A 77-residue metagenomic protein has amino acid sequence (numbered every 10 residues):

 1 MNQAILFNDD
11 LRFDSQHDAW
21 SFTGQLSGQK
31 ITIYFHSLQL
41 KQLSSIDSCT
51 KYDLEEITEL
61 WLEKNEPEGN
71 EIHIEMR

Functional and structural regions predicted by a protein language model:
M1-Q25: Short, charged/polar N-terminal "headpieces" of proteins
N2-A4, L43-R77: Acidic, low-complexity intrinsically disordered segments
F7, S27-I31, S45-C49: A broad, low-amplitude sensor of folded, mature protein cores
Q16-Q42: A short, structured beta-strand/loop element
